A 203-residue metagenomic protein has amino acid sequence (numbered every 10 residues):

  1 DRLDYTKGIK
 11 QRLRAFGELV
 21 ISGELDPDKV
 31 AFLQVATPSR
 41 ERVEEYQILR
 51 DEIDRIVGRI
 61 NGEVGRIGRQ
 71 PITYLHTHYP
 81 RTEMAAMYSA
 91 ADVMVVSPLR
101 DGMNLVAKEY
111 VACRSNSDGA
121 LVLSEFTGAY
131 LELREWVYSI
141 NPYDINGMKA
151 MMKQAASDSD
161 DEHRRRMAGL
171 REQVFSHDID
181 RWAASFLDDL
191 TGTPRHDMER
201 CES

Functional and structural regions predicted by a protein language model:
D1-R2, T37, T77, E172: Conserved donor-binding loops in enzymes that form glycosidic bonds
D1-T6, L13, F32-L33: Conserved donor-binding/catalytic core segment of Leloir-type glycosyltransferases
Y5-G8, S176: A short, basic/aromatic alpha-helical/loop segment that forms part of the nucleotidyl-sugar donor-binding site
R12-I21, I53-N61, A107-V111: Short, well-ordered amphipathic alpha-helices
L19-L33, T37, S89, V93-S176 (+2 more regions): Catalytic binding pocket for nucleotide-activated donors in carbohydrate/polymer assembly enzymes
A36-T82: Nucleotide-activated donor-binding/catalytic signature segment of Leloir-type glycosyltransferases, i.e., the conserved
R59, I67-L105, A112: Donor nucleotide-activated moiety binding/catalytic core segment of transferases that use nucleotide-activated donors
I179-S203: C-terminal alpha-helical cap of glycosyltransferases
